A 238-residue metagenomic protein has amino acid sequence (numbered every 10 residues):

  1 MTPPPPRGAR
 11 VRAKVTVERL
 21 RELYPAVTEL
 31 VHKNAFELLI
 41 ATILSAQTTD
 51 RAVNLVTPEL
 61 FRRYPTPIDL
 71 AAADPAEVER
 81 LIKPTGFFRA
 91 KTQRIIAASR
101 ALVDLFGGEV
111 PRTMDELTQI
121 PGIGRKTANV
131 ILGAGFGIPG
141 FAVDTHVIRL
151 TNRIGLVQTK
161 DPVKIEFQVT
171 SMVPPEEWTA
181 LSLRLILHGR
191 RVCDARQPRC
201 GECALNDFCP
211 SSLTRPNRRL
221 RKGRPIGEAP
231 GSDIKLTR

Functional and structural regions predicted by a protein language model:
T2-L236: Catalytic cores of DNA base-excision repair glycosylases
